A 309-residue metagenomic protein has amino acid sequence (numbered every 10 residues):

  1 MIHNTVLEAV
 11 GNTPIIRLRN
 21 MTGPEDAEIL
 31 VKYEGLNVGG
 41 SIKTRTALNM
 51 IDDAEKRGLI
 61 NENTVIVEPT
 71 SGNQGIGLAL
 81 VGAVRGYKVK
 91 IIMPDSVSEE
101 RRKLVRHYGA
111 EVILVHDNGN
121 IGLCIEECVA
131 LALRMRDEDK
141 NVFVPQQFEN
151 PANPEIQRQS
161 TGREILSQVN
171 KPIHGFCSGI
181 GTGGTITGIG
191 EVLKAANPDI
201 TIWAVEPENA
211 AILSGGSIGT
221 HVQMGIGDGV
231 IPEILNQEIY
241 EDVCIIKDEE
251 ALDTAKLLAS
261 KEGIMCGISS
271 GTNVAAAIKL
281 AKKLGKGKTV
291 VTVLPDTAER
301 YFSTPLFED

Functional and structural regions predicted by a protein language model:
M1-D309: PLP-dependent amino-acid enzyme catalytic core
